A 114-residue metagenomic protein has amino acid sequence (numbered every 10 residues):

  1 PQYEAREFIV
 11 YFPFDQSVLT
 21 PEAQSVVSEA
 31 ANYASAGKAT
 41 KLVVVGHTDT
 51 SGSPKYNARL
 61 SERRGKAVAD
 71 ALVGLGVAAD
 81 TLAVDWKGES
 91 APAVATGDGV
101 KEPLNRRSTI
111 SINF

Functional and structural regions predicted by a protein language model:
P1-K41, F114: Periplasmic peptidoglycan-binding/tethering modules of Gram-negative envelope proteins
V45-F114: Periplasmic OmpA-like peptidoglycan-binding domain that tethers envelope proteins to the cell wall
